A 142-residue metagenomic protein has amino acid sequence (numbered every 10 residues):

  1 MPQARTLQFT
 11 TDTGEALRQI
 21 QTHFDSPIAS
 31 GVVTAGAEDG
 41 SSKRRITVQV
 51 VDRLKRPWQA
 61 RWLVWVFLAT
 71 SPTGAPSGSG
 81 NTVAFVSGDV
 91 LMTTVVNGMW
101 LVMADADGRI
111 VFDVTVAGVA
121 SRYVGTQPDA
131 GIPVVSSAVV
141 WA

Functional and structural regions predicted by a protein language model:
P2-V86, V119-S121, D129-A142: Short S/T/G/P-enriched beta-strand
G78-V102: Solvent-exposed serine/threonine-rich low-complexity stretches and specific carbohydrate-binding patches
T93-G118: Short, hydrophobic beta-strand segments
D113, Y123-Q127: Extracellular recognition modules
